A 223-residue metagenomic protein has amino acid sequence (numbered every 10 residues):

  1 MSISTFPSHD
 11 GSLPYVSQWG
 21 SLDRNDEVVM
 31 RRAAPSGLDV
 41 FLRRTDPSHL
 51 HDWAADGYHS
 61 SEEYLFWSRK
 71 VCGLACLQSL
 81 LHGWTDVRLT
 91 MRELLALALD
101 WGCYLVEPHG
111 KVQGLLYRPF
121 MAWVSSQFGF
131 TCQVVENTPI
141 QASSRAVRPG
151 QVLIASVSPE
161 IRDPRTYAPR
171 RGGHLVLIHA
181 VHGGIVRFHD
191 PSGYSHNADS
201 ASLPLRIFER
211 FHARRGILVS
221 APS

Functional and structural regions predicted by a protein language model:
M1-K111: Active-site-adjacent structural segments surrounding the nucleophilic cysteine of cysteine proteases and isopeptidases
S4, L13-W19, P35-R43, P47 (+5 more regions): Noncatalytic regulatory segments and standalone regulatory/sensor domains
E62-K70, Q113-L116, P169-V176: Glycine-rich, flexible loop segments associated with nucleotide phosphate handling
L74-Q78, R118, A122, S144: Extracytoplasmic/secreted envelope proteins and their assembly/folding machinery, especially bacterial periplasmic
A96, V112-Q113, N137-A142: Short linear loop/turn motifs
W101, Q127, P149-Q151: Structured helix-beta-strand junction loops
L105-E136: Mid-length scaffold segments of soluble, non-membrane domains
V135-H189, P222: Active-site-adjacent substructure of cysteine-protease-like catalytic cores
